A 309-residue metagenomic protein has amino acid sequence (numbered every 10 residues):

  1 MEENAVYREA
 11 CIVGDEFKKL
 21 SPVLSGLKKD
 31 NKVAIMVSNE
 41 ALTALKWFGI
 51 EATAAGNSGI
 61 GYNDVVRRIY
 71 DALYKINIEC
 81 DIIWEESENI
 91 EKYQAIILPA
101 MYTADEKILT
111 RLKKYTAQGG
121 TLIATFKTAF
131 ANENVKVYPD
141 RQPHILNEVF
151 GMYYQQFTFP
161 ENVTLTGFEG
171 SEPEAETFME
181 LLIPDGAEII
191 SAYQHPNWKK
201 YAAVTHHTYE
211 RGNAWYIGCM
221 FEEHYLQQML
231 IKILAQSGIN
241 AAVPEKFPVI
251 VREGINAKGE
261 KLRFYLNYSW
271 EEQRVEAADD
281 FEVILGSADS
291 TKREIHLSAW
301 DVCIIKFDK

Functional and structural regions predicted by a protein language model:
M1-K309: Carbohydrate-binding surfaces of carbohydrate-active enzymes
